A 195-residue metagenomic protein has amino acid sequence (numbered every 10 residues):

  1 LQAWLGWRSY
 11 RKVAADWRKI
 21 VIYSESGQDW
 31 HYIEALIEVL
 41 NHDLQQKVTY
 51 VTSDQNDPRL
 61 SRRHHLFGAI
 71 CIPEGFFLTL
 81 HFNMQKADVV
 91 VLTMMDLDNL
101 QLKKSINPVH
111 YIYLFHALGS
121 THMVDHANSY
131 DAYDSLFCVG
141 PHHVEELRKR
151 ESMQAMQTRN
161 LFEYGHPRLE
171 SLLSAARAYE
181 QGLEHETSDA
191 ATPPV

Functional and structural regions predicted by a protein language model:
L1-Q85: N-terminal pre-catalytic "stem/leader" segment of glycosyltransferase-like enzymes
L1-W4, A132-V195: A nucleotide-sugar donor-handling region in carbohydrate enzymes
S9, A14-D29, S120-H122, A175-V195: Active-site donor-nucleotide binding/catalytic segment of nucleotide-sugar enzymes
K19, D88-V89, H110, S135 (+1 more regions): Structural motif
Y23-Q28, V51-Q55, L92-M95, F115 (+1 more regions): Structural motif
D29-Y32, Q55-R62, N99-L100, V144-R148 (+1 more regions): Short, charged/polar "capping" segments at the starts of alpha-helices and the immediately preceding loops
E34, P58-S129: Extended catalytic core of nucleotide-activated donor transferases of GT-like folds
T49, V91, I112-Y113, S135-F137 (+1 more regions): Hydrophobic/aromatic beta-strand patches that form the interior of the parallel beta-sheet core in alpha/beta enzyme
